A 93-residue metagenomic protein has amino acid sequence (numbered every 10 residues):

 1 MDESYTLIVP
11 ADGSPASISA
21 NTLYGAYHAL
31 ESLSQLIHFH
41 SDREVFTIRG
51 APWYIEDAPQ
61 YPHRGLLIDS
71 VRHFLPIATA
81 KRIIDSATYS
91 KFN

Functional and structural regions predicted by a protein language model:
M1-Y61: Contiguous, structured surface segment used for ligand recognition
P59-N93: Substrate-binding cleft of carbohydrate-active enzyme catalytic domains
